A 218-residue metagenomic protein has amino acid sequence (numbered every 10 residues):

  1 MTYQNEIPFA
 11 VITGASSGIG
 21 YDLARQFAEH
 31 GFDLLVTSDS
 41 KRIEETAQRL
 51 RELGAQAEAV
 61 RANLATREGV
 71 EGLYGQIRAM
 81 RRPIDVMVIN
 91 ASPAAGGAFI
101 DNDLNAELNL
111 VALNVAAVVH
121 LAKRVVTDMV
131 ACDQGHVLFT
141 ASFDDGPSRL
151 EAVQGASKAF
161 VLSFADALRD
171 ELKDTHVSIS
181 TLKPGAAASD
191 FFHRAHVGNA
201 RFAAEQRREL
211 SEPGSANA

Functional and structural regions predicted by a protein language model:
S16-S17: Conserved glycine-rich cofactor-binding loop
H30-E45: Conserved glycine-rich Rossmann-like NAD(P)H-binding loop of the short-chain dehydrogenase/reductase
R61-G72, L104: The beta1-alpha1 cofactor-binding region of Rossmann-like NAD(H)/NADP(H)-dependent oxidoreductases
N90-A95: Conserved NAD(P)H cofactor-binding loop of Rossmann-fold oxidoreductase domains
A98-I100, A106-V111: Substrate-binding pocket helix/loop in short-chain dehydrogenase/reductase
L138-F160, D166, D170-K173: Catalytic loop of short-chain dehydrogenase/reductase
S163, R169-A218: SDR active-site lid
